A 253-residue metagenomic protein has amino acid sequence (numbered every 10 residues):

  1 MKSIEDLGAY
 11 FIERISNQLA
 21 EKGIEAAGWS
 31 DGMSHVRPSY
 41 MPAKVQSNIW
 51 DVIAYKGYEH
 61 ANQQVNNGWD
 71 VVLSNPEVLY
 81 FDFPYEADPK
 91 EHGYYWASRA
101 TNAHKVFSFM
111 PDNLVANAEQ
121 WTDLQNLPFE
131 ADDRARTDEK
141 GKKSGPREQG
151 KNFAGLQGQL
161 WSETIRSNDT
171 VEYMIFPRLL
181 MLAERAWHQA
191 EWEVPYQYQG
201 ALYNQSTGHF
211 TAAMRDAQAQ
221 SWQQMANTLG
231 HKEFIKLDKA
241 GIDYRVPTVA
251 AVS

Functional and structural regions predicted by a protein language model:
M1-M41: Gly/Pro-rich turn-and-neighbor structural signature
G28-D31, P38-S253: Flexible, acidic glycine-rich loops studded with aromatic residues
